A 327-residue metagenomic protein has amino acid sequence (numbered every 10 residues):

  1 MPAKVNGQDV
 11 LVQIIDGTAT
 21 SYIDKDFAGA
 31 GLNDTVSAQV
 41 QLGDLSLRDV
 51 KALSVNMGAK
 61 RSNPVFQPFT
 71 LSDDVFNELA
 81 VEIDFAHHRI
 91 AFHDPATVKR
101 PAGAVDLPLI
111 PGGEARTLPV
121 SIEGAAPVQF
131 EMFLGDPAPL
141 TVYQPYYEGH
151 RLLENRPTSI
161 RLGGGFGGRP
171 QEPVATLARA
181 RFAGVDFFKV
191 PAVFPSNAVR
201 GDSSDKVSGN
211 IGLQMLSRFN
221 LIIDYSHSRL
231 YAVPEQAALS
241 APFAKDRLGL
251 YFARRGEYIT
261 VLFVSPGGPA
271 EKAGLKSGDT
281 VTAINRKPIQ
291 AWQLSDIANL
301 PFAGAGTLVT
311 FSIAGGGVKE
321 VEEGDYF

Functional and structural regions predicted by a protein language model:
M1-F327: Pepsin/retropepsin-fold aspartyl endopeptidases
